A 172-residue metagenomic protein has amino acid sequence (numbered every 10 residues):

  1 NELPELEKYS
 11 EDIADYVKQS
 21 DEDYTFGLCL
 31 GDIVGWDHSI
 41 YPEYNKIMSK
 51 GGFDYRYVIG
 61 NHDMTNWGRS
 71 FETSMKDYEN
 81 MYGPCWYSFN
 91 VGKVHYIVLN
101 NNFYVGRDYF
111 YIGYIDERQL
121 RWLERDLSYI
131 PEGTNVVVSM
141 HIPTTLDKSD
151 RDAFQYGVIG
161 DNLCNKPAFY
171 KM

Functional and structural regions predicted by a protein language model:
N1, G31-I33, N61-H62, N101-N102 (+1 more regions): Active-site metal-binding loops of divalent metal-dependent hydrolases
N1-P42: N-terminal active-site segment of His-dependent metallophosphoesterases
S20-D21, V98-N100, T145-D147: Short amphipathic alpha-helical segments, especially helix-boundary/capping motifs
L30, I130-S149: Short acidic, glycine-rich surface-loop motifs adjacent to enzyme active sites
G35-W36, M64-T65, T144-D147: Short, active-site-adjacent cap segments at secondary-structure transitions
H38-N135, Q155-M172: Extended active-site neighborhood of metal-dependent phosphoesterases/phosphodiesterases
S39, K148-R151: A short acidic (Asp/Glu
